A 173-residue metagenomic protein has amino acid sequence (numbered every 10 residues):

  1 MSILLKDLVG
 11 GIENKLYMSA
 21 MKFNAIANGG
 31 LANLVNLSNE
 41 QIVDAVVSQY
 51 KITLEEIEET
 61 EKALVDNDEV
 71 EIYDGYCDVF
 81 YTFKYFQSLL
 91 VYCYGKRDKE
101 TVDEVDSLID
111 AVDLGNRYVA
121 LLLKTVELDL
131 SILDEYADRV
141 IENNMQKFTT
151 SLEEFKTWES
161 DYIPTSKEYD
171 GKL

Functional and structural regions predicted by a protein language model:
M1-L173: Flexible "arm" and connector segments at domain edges
